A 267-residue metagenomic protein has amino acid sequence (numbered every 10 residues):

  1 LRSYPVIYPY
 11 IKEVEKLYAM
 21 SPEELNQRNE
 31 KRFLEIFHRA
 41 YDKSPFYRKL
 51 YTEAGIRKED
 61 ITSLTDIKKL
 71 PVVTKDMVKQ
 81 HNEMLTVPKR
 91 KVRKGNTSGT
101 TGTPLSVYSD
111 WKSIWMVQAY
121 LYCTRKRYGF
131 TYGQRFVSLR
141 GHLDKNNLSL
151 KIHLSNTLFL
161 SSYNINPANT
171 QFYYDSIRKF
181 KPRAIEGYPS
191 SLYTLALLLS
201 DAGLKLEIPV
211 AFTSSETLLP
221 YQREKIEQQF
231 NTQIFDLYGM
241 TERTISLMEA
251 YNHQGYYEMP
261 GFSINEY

Functional and structural regions predicted by a protein language model:
L1-N96, G102-M116, Y122-T131, K179-E186 (+3 more regions): Nucleotide 5′-phosphate-binding alpha/beta core
R2-E24, K31, E35-H38, S155-Y267: Active-site glycine/GP-rich loop and adjacent strand/helix microenvironment that borders small-molecule binding pockets
G55, S113, R140, L192 (+1 more regions): Positions that flank functional sites
K69-V73, K145-N147, I245-M248: Short, solvent-exposed polar/charged micro-motifs at secondary-structure junctions
S98-G99, Y238: Single, functionally critical "micro-switch" positions that shape active/binding sites and transmembrane helices
T101-P104, L143, T241: Gly/Ser/Thr-rich beta-alpha loop segments that engage phosphate groups in nucleotides
Y122-N164: Conserved AMP-binding loop of ANL adenylate-forming enzymes
